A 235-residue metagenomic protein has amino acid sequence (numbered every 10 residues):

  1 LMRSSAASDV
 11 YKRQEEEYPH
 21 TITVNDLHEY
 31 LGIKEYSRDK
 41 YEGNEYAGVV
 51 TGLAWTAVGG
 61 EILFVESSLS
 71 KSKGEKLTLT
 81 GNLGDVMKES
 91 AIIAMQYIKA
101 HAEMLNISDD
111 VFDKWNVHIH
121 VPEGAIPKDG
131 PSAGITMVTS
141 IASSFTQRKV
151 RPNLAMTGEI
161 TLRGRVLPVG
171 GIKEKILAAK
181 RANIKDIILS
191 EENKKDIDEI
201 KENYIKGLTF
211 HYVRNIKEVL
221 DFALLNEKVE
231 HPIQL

Functional and structural regions predicted by a protein language model:
L1-A7, Y11: Single conserved hydrophobic/aromatic residue that forms the stacking wall/gate of nucleotide- or nucleobase-binding
Q14-H28, I33-T51, V58-L235: Peripheral, non-AAA+ core regions of ATP-driven protein-machinery
